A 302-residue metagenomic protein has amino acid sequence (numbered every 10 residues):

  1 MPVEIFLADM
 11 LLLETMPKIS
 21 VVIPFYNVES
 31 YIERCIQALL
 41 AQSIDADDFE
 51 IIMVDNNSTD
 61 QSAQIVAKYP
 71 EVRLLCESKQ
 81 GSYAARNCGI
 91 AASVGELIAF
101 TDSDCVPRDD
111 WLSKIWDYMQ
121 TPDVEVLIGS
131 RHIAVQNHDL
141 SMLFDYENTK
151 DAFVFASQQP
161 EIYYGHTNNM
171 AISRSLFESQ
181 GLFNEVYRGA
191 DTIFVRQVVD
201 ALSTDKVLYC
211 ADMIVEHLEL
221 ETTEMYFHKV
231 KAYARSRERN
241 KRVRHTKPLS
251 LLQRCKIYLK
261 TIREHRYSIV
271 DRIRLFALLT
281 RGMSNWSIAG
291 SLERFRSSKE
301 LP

Functional and structural regions predicted by a protein language model:
V28-Q42: Short, well-formed alpha-helical segments that are part of the catalytic scaffolds of diverse glycosyltransferases
A38, D55-A63, C105: A conserved acidic beta->alpha catalytic loop
E77-S93: Glycine-rich, basic loop-to-helix element that forms the pyrophosphate-binding segment of sugar-nucleotide handling
I98: Short aromatic/hydrophobic "clamp" motif used to bind/position activated sugar donors
D110-L140: Conserved donor NDP-sugar-binding/catalytic core segment of glycosyltransferases
I133-A134, F153-I172, Y187, I193: A recurrent flexible, glycine/aromatic-enriched loop bordering the glycosyltransferase active site that acts as
M170, L176, Q180-G181, V186-M213: A short, conserved alpha-helix in the catalytic core of glycosyltransferases
K229-R235, R242, T246-P302: Non-catalytic, C-terminal membrane-associated alpha-helical segments of glycosyltransferases
